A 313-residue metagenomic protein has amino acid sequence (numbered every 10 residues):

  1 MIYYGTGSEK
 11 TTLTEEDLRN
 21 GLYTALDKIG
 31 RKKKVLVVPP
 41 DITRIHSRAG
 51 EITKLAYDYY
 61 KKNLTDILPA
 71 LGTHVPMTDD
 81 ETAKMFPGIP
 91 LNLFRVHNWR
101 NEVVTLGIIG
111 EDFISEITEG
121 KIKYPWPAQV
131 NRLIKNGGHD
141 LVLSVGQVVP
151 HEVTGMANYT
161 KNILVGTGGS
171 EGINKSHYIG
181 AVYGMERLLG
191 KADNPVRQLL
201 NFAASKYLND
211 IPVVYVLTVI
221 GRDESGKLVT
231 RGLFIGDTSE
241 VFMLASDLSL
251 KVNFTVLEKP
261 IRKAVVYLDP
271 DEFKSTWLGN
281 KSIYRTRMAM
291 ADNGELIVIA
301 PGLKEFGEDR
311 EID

Functional and structural regions predicted by a protein language model:
M1-D17: N-terminal amphipathic/basic leader segments beginning at the initiator methionine
N20-L36, K61, K135-G138, N209 (+2 more regions): Glycine-rich phosphate/diphosphate-binding loops that line cofactor/substrate pockets in enzymes
K34-I45, L68-G72, S144, V265-Y267: Short glycine-rich or small-residue beta-strand-to-loop segments that form or flank ligand, phosphate, metal/Fe-S
R44-N63, G279-M290, I297: Histidine-anchored nucleotide/phosphate-binding helix
N63-H74, E295-P301: Short internal beta-strands
E81-N101, G307-D313: Acidic, Ser/Thr-rich peripheral helices and adjacent loops at domain boundaries
V96, R100-P260, M288: Conserved, well-structured core segments that form the ligand-binding/active-site neighborhood of functional domains
K274-D313: C-terminal catalytic subdomain
